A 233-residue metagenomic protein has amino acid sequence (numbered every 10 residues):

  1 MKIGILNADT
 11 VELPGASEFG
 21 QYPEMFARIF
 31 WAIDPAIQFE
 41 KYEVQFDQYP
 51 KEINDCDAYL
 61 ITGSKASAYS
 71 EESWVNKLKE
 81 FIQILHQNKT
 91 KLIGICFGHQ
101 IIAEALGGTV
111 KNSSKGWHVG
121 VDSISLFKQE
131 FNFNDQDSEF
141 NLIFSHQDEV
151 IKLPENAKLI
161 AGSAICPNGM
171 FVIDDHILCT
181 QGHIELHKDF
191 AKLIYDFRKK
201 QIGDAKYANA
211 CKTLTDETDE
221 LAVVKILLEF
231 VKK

Functional and structural regions predicted by a protein language model:
M1-S73, K77-E80, I84-N88, A208-K233: N-terminal beta1-alpha1 cap of cysteine-dependent amidohydrolase-like domains
K2-A8, E12, Q87, L126-K233: Amide-donor transfer/coupling interface in amidating biosynthetic enzymes
G15-A16, K51, S70-E71, A103-A105 (+3 more regions): Short glycine-/acidic-enriched loop or helix-start segments at secondary-structure transitions that form or flank
E18-Q21, N54-C56, S73-N76, G107-V110 (+3 more regions): Short, glycine/charged-enriched secondary-structure capping and boundary segments
Q38-E40, T109, N141, K158: Conserved beta-strand segments of alpha/beta enzyme cores
Y42-V44, S113, S145, G162: Conserved beta-strand termini and adjacent loop/short-helix elements that scaffold enzyme active sites in alpha/beta
F46-P50, H118-V119, I151, P167-N168: A short acidic, often aromatic-flanked loop/helix-cap motif at beta-alpha or helix-coil junctions that lines enzyme
T62-E130: Cysteine-nucleophile active-site neighborhood
